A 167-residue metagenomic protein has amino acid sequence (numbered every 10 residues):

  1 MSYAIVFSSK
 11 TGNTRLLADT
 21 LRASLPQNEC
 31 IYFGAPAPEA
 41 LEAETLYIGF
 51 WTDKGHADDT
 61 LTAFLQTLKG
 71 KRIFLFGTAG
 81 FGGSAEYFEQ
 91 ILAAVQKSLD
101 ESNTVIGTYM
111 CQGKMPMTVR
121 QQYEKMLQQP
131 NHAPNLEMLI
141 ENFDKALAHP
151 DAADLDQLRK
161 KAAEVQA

Functional and structural regions predicted by a protein language model:
M1-S2, A167: Short, Lys/Arg-enriched, disordered terminal segments
S2-S24: N-terminal beta1-alpha1 ligand-phosphate binding loop
V6, F33, F76: The conserved SAM/SAH-binding core of class I Rossmann-like methyltransferase domains, concentrating on the hydrophobic
S24-E29, A43-I48, D53-A167: FMN-binding flavodoxin-like domain, especially the glycine-rich phosphate-binding loop
I31-E42: Short acidic low-complexity segments
